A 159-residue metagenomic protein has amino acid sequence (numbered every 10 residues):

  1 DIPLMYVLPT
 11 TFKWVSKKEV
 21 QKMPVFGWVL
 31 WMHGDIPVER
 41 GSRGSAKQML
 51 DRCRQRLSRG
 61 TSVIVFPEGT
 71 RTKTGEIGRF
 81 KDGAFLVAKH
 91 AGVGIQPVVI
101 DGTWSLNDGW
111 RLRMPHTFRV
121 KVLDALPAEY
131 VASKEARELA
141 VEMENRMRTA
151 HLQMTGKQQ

Functional and structural regions predicted by a protein language model:
D1-R43: Catalytic core of membrane glycerolipid acyltransferases/transacylases, capturing the structured, soluble-facing
K47-Q159: Non-catalytic C-terminal accessory region of glycerolipid acyltransferases and related lyso-lipid remodeling enzymes
